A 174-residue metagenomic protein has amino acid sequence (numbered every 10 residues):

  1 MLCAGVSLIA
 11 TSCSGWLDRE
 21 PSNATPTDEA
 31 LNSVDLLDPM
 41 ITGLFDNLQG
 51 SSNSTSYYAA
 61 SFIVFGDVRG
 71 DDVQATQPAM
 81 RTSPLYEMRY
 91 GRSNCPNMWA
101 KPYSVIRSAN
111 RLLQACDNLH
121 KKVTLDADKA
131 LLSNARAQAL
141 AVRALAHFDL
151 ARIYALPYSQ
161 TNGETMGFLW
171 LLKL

Functional and structural regions predicted by a protein language model:
M1-T11: Sec-dependent bacterial lipoprotein signal peptides
C13-I63: Membrane-proximal, proline-rich intrinsically disordered regions
N23-T25, L125-D128, K173-L174: Short linear capping/connector segments at secondary-structure termini
L36-P39, R69, L174: Hydrophobic-face positions in mid-chain alpha helices that act as interaction patches
Q49-T55, A146-P157: Secretory-pathway/luminal and periplasmic proteins that interact with or process carbohydrate-rich
F62-D71, K129-A135: Acidic helix-start/capping segments at beta-turn-to-alpha-helix junctions
P78-Y154: Conserved, well-structured interaction surfaces
S159-L174: Short, flexible helix-coil linker/hinge segments at the edges of structured domains or between repeats
